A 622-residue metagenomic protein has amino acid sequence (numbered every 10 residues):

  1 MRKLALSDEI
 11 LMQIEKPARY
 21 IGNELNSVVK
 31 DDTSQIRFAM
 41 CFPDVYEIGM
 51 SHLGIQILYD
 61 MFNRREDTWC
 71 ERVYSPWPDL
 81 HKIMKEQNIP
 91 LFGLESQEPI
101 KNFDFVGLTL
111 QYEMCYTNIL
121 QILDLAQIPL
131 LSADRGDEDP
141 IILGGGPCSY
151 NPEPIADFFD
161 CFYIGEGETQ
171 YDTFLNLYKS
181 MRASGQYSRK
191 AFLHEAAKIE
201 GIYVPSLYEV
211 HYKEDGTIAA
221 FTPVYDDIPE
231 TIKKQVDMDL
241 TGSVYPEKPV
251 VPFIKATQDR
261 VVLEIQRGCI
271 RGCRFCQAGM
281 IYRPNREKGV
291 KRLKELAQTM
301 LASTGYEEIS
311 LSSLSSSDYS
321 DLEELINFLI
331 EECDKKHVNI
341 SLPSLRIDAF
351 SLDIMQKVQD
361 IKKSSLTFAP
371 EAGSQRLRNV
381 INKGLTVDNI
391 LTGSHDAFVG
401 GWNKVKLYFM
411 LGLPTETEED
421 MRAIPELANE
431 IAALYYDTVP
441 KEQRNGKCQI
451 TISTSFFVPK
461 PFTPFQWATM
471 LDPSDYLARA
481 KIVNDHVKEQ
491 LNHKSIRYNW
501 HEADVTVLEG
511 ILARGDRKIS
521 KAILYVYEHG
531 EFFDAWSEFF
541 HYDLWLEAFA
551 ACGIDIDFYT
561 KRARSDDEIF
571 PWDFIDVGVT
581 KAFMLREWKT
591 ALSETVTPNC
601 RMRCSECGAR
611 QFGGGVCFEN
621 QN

Functional and structural regions predicted by a protein language model:
M1-V29, S34, F38-M40, E489-N622: Radical SAM enzyme core and accessory elements
D8-A39, Y46-E47, P205, H211-V262 (+2 more regions): N-terminal [4Fe-4S]-dependent radical SAM core
F38-D44, F62, P249-Q277, L301 (+2 more regions): N-terminal pre-triad scaffold of radical SAM enzymes
M40-C41, M114, Q298-K406, M410-T451 (+2 more regions): Conserved SAM/AdoMet-binding glycine-rich loop
H52, K255-K291, R603-Q621: Canonical Radical SAM [4Fe-4S] cluster-binding loop centered on the CxxxCxxC motif and its immediate flanking residues
I55, Q87, L123, D157-F162 (+8 more regions): Short secondary-structure boundary/capping segments
E66-D79: A short beta-strand-loop structural module common to alpha/beta enzyme folds
P76-T222, P464-D516, I523-S537: Glycine-rich beta-alpha loop elements in corrinoid/cobalamin-binding modules across cobalamin-dependent enzymes
